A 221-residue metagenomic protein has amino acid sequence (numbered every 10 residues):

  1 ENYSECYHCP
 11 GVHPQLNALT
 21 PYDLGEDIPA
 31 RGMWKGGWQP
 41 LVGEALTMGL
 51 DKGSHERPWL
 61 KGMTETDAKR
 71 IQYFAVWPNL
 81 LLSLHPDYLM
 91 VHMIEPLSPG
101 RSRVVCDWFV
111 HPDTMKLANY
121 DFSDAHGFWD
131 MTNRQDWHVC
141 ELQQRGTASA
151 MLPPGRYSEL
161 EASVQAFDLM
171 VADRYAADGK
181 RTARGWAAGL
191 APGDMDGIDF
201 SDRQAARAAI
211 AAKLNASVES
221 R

Functional and structural regions predicted by a protein language model:
E1-R221: C-terminal catalytic domain of Rieske-type non-heme iron oxygenases
